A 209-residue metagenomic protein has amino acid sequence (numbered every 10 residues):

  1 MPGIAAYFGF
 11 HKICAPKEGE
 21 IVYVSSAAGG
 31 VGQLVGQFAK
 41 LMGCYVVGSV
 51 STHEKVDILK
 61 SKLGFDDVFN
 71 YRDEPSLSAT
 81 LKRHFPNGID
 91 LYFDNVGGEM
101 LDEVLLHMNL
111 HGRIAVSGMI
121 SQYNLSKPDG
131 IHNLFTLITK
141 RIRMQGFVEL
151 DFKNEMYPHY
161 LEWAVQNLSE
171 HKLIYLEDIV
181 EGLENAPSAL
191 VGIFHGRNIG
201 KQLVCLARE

Functional and structural regions predicted by a protein language model:
M1-E209: Terminal helix/beta-alpha structural elements that buttress the NAD(P)+-binding lobe
